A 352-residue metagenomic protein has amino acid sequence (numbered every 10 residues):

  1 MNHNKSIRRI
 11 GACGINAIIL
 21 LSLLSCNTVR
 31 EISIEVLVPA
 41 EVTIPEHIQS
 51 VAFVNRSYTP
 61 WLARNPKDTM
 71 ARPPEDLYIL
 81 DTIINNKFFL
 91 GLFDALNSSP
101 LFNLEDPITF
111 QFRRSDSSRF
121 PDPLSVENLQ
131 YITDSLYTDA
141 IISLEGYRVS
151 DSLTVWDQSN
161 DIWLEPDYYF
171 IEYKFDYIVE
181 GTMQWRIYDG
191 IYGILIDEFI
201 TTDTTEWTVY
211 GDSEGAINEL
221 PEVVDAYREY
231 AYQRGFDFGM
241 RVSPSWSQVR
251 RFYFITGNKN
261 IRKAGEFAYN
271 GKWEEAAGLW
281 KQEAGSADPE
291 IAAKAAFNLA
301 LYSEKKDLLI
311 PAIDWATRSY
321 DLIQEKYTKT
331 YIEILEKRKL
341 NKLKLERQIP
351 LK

Functional and structural regions predicted by a protein language model:
M1-C26: Sec-dependent bacterial lipoprotein signal peptides
G14, H47, Y137-A140: Short loop/turn motifs at secondary-structure junctions
C26-I48, F175-T182, R186-A295, L299-K352: C-terminal/domain-edge helix-coil "capping" segments
S33-E35, P121-V126, W163-D167: Short linear interaction motifs
A40, N128-I132, D167-F175: Catalytic micro-motifs at enzyme active sites that drive phosphoryl/nucleotidyl and oxygen chemistry
V54-Y147, Y327-T330, K339-I349: N-terminal segment of the mature soluble domain
T69-E75, D81, S150-I178, E206-V209: Mixed-charge, low-complexity intrinsically disordered segments
D139, D151, G271-E274: Short, compositionally biased leader-like segments
